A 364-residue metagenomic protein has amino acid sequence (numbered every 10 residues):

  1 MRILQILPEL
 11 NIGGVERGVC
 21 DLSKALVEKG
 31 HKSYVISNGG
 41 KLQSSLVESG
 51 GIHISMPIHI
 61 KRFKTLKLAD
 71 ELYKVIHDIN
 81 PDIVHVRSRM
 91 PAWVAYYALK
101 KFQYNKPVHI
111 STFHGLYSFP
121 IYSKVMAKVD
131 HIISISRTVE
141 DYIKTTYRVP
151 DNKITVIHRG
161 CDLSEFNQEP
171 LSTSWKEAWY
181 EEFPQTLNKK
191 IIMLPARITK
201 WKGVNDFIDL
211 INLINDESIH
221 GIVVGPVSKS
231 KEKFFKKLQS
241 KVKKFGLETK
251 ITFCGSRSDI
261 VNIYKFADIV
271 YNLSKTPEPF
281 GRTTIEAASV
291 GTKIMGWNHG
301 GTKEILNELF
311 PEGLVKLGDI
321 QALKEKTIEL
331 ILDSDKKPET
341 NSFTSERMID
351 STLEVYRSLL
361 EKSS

Functional and structural regions predicted by a protein language model:
E16-D21, K190-L213, K236: A conserved mid-protein helix/loop that constitutes part of the nucleotide-sugar donor-binding site
V35, K293-G296: Short hydrophobic beta-strand element within catalytic cores of glycosyltransferases and related nucleotide-activated
I36-K41, P195, H220-K236: Glycosyltransferase donor-sugar binding loop
I76, S256-R257, I263-A267, R282: Short alpha-helical donor nucleotide-sugar binding micro-motif in glycosyltransferases
V86-A92, F113: Short His-centered aromatic/hydrophobic patch
Q103-R137, R148: A conserved, positively charged/aromatic
S230-F235, E248-R257, I263, L314: Active-site donor-binding acidic/aromatic loop of nucleotide-activated sugar and phosphosugar transferases involved
E308-I320, I328-D333: Conserved acidic donor-binding segment of nucleotide-sugar-dependent glycosyltransferases
